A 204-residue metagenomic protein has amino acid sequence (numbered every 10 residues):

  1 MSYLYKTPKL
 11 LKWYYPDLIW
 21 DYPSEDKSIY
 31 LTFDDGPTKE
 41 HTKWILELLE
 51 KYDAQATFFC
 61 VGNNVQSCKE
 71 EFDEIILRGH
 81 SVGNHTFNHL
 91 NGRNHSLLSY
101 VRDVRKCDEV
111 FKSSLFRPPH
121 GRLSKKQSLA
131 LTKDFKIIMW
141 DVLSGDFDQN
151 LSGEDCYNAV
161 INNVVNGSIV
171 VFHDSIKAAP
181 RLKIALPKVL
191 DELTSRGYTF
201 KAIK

Functional and structural regions predicted by a protein language model:
S2-N84, N88-N91, K112-S113: Active-site beta->alpha N-cap acidic-glycine motif
D34-D35, D103, D141, D174: Acidic active-site catalytic centers that drive phospho-/nucleotidyl reactions and related ester hydrolyses
G36-E40, F59-C68, L90-L98, R117-S124 (+2 more regions): Acidic-and-aromatic substrate-binding clefts and catalytic sites of carbohydrate-active enzymes
L46-Q55, C60, H80-S81, F87-L90 (+3 more regions): CE4/NodB-like, metal-dependent polysaccharide N-deacetylase domain that modifies extracellular/periplasmic N-acetylated
E50, I76, L131-T132, T194: Anion (oxyanion) recognition and catalysis
E70-D73, L97-V104, S152-N158, K183-P187: Charged helix-capping and loop-helix junction motifs
R122-I161, G197-K204: His/Asp/Glu-enriched short active-site or ligand-binding loop at hydrolase and phosphoryl-transfer sites
V160-K204: Catalytic grooves of carbohydrate-active enzymes
